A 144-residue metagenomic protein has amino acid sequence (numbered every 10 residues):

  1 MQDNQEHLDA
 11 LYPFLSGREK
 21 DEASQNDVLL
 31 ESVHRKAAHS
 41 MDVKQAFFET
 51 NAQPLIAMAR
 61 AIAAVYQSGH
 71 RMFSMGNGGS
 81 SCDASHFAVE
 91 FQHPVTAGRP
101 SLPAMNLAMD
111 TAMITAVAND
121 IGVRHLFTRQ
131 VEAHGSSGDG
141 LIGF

Functional and structural regions predicted by a protein language model:
Q2-F48: Cofactor-/ligand-binding subdomain signature composed of acidic, glycine-rich, tryptophan-containing flexible loops
A10, H39, A57, A61 (+2 more regions): Alpha-helical scaffold segments in soluble metabolic enzymes
P13-L15, G135-F144: C-terminal binding/interaction regions
L29, N51-P54, N77-S80: Residue-level recognition of alpha-helical structural elements
K44-Q53, L141-F144: Short, glycine-rich nucleotide/cofactor-binding loops
F48-S68: A short, well-structured juxtamembrane/interface segment
A63-G135, G140: Glycine-rich, small/polar surface segments that engage phosphate groups of diverse ligands
